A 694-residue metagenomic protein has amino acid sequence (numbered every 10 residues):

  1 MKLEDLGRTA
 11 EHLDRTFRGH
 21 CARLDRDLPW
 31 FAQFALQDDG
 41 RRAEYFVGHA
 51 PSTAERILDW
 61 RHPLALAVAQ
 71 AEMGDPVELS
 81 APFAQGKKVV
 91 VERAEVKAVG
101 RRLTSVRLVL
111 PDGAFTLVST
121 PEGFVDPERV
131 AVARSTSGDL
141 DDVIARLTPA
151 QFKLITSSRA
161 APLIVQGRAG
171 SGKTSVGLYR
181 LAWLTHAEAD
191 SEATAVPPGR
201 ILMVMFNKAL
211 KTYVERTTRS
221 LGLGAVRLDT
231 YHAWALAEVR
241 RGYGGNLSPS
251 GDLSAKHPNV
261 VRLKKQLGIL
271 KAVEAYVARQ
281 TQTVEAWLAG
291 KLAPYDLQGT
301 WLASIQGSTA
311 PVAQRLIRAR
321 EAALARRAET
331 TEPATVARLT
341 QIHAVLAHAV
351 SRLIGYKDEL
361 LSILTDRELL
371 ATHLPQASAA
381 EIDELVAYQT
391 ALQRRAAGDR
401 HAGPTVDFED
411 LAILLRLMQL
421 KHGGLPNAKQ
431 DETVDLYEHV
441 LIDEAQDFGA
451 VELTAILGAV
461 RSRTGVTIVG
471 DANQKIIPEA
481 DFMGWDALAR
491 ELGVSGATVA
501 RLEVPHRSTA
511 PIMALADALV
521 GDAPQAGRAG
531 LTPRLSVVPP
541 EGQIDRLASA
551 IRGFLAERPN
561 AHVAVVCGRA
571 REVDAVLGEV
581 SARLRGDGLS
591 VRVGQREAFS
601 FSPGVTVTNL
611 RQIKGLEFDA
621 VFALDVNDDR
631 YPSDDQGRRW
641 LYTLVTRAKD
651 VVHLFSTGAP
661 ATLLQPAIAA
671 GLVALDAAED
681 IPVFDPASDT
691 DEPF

Functional and structural regions predicted by a protein language model:
M1-I144, T148, F152-T156, D676-F694: Extended, charged low-complexity regulatory segments
A22, S135, A169, L202 (+6 more regions): Conserved aromatic-histidine-acidic binding/catalytic patches
L24-D27, E95-S250, I613, T643-T646: P-loop NTPase Walker
A32, G48, G167-G172, G470-D471 (+1 more regions): Glycine-centered flexibility sites
S135, D139, K265, D435 (+1 more regions): Catalytic cores of large soluble enzymes that bind and process phosphate-bearing ligands
D139, V143, K173-G177, D407-I413 (+2 more regions): Phosphate/oxyanion-binding active-site loops and adjacent basic polyanion-contact surfaces
A182-I442, Q446-T464, N473: Alpha-helical nucleic-acid-binding subdomain of P-loop helicases immediately C-terminal to the Walker A/P-loop
W183, D190-E192, P198-G199, K208-T212 (+5 more regions): Conserved helicase motor core of SF1/SF2 NTP-dependent helicases
